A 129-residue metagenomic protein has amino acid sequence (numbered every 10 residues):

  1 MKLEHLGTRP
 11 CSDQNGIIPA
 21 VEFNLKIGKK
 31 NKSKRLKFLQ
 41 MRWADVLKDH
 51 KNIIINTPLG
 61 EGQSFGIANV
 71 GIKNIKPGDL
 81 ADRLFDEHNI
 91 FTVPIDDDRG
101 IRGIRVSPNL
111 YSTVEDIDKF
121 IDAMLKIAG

Functional and structural regions predicted by a protein language model:
M1-G129: Pyridoxal 5′-phosphate
